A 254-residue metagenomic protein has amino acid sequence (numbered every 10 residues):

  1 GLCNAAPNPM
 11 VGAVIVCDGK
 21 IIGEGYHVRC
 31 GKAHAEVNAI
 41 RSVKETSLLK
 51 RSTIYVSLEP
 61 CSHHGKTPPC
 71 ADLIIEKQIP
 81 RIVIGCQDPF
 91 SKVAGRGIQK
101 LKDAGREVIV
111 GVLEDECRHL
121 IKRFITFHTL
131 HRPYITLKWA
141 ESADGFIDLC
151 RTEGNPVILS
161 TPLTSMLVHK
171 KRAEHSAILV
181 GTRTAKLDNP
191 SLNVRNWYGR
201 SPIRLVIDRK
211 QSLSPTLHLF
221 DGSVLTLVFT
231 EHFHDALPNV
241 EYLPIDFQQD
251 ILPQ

Functional and structural regions predicted by a protein language model:
G1-A6, F127: Short, basic/aromatic recognition patches
N4-N8, S214-P215: Short N-terminal binding/cap micro-motifs at the start of the first secondary-structure element
A6-N8, S47-K50, G199: Short helix-terminating capping/connector loops at secondary-structure junctions
P7-M10, Y134-I135: Short, small/polar residue-rich loop motifs at catalytic or cofactor-binding pockets
V11-G19, W139-A140: Short beta-strand scaffold segments in enzyme catalytic cores
I15, K20-E116, H232: Zn2+-dependent cytidine deaminase-like catalytic core
G111-H128: Short, structured interface segments
T126, L130, Y134-Q254: Active-site ligand-binding patch in enzyme domains
